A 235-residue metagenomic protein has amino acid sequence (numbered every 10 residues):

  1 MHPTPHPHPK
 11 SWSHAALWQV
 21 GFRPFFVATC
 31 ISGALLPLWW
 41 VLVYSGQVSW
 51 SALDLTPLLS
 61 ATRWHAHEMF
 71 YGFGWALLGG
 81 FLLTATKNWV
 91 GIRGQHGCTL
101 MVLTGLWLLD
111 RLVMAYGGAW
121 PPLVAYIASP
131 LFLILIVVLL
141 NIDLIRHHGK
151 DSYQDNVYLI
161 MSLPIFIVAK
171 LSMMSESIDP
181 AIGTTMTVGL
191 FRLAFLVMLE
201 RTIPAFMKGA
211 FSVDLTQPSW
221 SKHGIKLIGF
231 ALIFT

Functional and structural regions predicted by a protein language model:
M1-T235: Hydrophobic alpha-helical transmembrane segments of multi-pass integral membrane proteins
